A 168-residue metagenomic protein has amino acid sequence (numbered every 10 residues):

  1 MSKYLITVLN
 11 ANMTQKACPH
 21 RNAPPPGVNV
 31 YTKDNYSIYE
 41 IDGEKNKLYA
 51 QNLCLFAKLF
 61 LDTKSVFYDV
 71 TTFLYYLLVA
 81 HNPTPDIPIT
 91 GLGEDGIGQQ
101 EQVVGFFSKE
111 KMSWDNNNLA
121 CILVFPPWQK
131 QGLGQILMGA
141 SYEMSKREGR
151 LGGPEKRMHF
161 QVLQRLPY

Functional and structural regions predicted by a protein language model:
M1-Q129, E143-E155, Y168: Non-catalytic substrate-recognition and accessory regions of acyl/acetyltransferase enzymes
K130-G139: Glycine-rich acyl-CoA binding loop
R157-P167: Cysteine-dependent PTP/DSP-like catalytic domain, specifically the C-terminal lobe
